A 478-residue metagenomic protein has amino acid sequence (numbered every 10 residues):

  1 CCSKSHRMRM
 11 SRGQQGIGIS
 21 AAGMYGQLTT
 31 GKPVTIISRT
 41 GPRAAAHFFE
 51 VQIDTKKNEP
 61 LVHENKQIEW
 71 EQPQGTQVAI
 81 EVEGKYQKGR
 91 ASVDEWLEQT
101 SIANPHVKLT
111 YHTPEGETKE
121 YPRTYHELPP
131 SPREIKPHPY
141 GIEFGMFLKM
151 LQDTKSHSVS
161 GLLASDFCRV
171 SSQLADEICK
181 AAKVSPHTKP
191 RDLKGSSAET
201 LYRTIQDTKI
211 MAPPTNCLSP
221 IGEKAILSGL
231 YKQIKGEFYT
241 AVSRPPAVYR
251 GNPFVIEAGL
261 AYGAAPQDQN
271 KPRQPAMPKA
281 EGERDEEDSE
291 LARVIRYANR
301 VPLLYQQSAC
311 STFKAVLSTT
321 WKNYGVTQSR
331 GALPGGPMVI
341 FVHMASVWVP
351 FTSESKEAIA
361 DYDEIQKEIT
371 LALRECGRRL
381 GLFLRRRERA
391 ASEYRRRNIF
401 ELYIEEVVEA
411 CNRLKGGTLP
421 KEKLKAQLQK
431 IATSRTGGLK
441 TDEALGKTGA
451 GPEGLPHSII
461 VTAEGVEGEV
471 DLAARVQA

Functional and structural regions predicted by a protein language model:
C2-G141, R191-D192, S196-L201: GHKL-type ATPase core
R12-S20, G31, P73, Q77 (+15 more regions): Charged, alpha-helix-enriched surfaces in structured cytosolic catalytic cores of large nucleotide-utilizing machines
G18-A21, T35, Q77-E81, T110 (+6 more regions): Structured core elements
K119-G145, L174-E177, V184-T188, D288-E388: GHKL/Bergerat-fold ATPase module
F144-C168, V184-H187: Extended, structured, electrostatic nucleic-acid-contact surfaces
S160-A181, A478: Helix-hairpin-helix
D166, L201, A212-W321, A332 (+3 more regions): Charge-rich (often acidic), low-complexity intrinsically disordered regions concentrated in mid-to-C-terminal segments
A175, A182-I221, R374-V407: Extended, well-ordered alpha-helical scaffold/bundle regions in very large, multi-domain proteins
